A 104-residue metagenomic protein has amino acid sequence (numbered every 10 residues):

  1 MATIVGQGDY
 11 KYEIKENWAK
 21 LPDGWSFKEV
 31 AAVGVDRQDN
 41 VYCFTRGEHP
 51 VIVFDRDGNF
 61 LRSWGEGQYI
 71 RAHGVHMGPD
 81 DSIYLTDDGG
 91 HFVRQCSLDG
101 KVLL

Functional and structural regions predicted by a protein language model:
M1-L104: Eukaryotic scaffold repeat domains enriched in small/polar residues
